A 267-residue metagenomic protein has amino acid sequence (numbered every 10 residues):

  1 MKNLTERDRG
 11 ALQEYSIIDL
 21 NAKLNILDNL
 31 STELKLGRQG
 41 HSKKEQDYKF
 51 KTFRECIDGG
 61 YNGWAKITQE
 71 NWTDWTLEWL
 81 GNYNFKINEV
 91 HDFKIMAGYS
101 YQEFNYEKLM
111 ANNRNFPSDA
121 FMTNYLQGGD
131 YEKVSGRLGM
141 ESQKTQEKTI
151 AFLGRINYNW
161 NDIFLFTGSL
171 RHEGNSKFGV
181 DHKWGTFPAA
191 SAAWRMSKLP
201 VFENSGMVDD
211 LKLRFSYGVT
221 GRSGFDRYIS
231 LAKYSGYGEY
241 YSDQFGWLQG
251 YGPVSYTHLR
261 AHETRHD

Functional and structural regions predicted by a protein language model:
M1-K49, G60-R260, R265: Extracellular/periplasmic, surface-exposed regions of secreted and cell-surface proteins
K51-F53: Short amphipathic helix-turn modules centered on a small-residue break
